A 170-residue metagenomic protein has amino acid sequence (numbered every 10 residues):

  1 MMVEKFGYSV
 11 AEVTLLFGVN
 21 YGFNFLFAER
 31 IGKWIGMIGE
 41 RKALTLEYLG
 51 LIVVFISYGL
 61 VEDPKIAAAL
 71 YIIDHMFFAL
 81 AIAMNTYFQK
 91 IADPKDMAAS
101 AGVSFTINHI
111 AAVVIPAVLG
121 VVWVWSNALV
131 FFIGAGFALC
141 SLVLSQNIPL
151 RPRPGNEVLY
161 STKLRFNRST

Functional and structural regions predicted by a protein language model:
M1-V13: Short amphipathic helix-loop junctions that connect adjacent transmembrane helices in Major Facilitator Superfamily/SLC
V10-A11, P94-S104: Loop-to-transmembrane helix entry/capping segments in MFS-fold secondary transporters and related SLC/MFSD carriers
F27-G39, W123-V124: Helix-to-loop junctions at the C-terminal end of transmembrane segments in multipass secondary transporters
K42-S57, A135: Structural signature of the two symmetry-related core transmembrane helices
K65-A79: Hydrophobic core of transmembrane alpha-helices in multi-pass small-molecule transporters, especially MFS/SLC-type
A79-A92: Intracellular juxtamembrane helix-capping segments at the cytosolic ends of symmetry-related transmembrane helices
V114-V130: Transmembrane alpha-helix termini and helix-breaking/packing motifs in multi-pass membrane transporters
G134-R168: Multi-pass alpha-helical transporter architecture, strongest for 12-TM Major Facilitator/SLC carriers used
